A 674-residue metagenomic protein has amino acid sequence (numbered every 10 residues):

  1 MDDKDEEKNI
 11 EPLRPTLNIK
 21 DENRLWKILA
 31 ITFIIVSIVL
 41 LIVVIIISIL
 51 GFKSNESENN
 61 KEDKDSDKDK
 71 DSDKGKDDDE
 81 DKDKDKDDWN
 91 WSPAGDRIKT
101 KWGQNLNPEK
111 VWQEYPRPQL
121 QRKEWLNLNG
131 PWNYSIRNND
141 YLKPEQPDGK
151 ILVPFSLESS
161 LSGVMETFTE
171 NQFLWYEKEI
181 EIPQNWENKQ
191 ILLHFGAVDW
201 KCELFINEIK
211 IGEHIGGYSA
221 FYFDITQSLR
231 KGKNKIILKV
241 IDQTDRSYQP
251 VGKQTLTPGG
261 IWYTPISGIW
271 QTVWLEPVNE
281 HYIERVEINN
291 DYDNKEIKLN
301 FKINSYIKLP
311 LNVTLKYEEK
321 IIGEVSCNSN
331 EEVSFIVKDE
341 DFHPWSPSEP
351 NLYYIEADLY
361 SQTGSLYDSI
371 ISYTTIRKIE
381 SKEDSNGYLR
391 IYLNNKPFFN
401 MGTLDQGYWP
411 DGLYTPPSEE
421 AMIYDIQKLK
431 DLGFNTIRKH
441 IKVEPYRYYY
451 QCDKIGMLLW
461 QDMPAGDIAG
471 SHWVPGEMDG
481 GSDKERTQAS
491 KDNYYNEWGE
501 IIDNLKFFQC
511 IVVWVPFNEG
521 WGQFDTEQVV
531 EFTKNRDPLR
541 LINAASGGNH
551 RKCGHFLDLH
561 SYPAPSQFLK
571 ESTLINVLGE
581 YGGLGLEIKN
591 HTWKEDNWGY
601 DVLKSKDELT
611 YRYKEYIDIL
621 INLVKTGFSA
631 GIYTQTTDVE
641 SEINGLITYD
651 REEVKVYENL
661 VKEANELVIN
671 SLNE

Functional and structural regions predicted by a protein language model:
M1-R24, N59-K61: Intrinsically disordered cytoplasmic terminal tails of membrane proteins
K27-N60: Alpha-helical transmembrane segments in eukaryotic/viral proteins
D85, V286-E287, E356-L429, L667: N-terminal carbohydrate-binding accessory modules
D85-W125: N-terminal pre-domain segments of enzymes
D96, N133-N139, S156, E166-Y282 (+5 more regions): Accessory beta-strand-rich segments of carbohydrate-active enzymes
L204-I206, E296-C327, V333-F335, I355: Beta-strand-rich binding/interaction modules
P277-I307, S385-R390, L667-E674: Surface beta-strand/loop "capping" patches
I426-Q427, T436-A664: Substrate-binding/catalytic cleft of secreted carbohydrate-active enzymes, primarily glycoside hydrolases
